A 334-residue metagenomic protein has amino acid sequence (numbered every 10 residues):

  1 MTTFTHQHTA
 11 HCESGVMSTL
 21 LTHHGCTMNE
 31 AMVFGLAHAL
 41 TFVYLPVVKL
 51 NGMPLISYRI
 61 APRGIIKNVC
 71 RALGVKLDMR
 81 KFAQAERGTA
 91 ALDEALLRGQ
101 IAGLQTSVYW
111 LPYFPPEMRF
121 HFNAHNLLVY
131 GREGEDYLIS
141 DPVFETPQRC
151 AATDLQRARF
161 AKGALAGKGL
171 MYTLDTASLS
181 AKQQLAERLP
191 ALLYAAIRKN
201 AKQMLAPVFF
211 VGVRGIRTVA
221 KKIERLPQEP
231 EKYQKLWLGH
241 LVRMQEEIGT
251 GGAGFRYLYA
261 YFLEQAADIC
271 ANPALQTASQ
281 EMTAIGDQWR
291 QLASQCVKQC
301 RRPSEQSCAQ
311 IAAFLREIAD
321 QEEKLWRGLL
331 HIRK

Functional and structural regions predicted by a protein language model:
M1-T2, K334: Short, Lys/Arg-enriched, disordered terminal segments
T2-M28, H38-A181: Conserved active-site-adjacent core of cysteine acyl-enzyme catalytic domains
Q7, I56, S180-Q184, F210 (+3 more regions): Charge-dense, low-complexity intrinsically disordered segments
V16, G64-N68, R87, A91 (+7 more regions): Exposed alpha-helical structural elements
T19, H23, V69-A72, A95 (+6 more regions): Residues that form generic nucleotide/phosphate-binding pockets
G134-T250: Noncatalytic regulatory segments and standalone regulatory/sensor domains
V242-K334: Charged, long alpha-helical assembly modules
